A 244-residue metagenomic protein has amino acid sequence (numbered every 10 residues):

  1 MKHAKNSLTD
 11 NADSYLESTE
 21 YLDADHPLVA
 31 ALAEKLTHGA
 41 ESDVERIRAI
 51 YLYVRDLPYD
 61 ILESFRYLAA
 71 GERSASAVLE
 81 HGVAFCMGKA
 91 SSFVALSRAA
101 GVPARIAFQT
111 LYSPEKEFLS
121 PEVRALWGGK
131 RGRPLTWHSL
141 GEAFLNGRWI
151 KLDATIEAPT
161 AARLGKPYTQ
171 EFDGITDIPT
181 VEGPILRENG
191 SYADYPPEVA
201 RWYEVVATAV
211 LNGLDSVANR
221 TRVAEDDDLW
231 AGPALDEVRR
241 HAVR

Functional and structural regions predicted by a protein language model:
M1, H38-L57, G88-I106, G165-D177 (+1 more regions): Short secondary-structure boundary segments
K2-A4, D10, Y21, Y112-R244: His-Asp-centered catalytic microenvironments across diverse enzyme cores, prominently the transglutaminase-like
K2-D10, R55-S64, F93-Q109, Y195-W202: Short low-complexity stretches enriched in small and charged residues
S7-H81: Secondary-structure boundary elements
H26, S42-D43, F85, E188 (+1 more regions): Intrinsic-disorder/low-complexity, polar/charged segments
G39-I47, S64, A69, G88-K89 (+6 more regions): Generic marker of "main functional regions" within proteins
L62-W137: Active-site neighborhood of thiol-dependent amide/isopeptide-bond enzymes
